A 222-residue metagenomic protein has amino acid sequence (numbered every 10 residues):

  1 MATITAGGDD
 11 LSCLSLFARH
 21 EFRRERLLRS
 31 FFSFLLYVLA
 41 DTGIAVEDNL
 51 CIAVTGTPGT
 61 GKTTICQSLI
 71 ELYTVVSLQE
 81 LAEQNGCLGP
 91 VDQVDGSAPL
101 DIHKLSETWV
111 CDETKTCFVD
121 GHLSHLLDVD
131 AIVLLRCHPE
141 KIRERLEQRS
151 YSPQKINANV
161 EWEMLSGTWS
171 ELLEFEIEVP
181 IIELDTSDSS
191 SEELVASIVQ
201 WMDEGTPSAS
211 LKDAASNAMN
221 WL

Functional and structural regions predicted by a protein language model:
A2-G7, C13, L39-V46, L173-L222: NTP-dependent small-molecule kinase module
E47-C51: Pre-Walker A (Motif I) flank of P-loop NTPase domains
V54: Hydrophobic anchor at the beta1->P-loop junction of P-loop NTPases
T57: P-loop (Walker A) phosphate-binding loop of NTP-binding proteins
K62: Conserved lysine of the Walker
I65: Hydrophobic positions on the alpha1 helix immediately C-terminal to the Walker A/P-loop
T74-L127, A215: ATP-dependent small-molecule kinase phosphotransfer cores that center on conserved nucleotide phosphate-binding segments
P90, C137-I182, T186: A glycine- and Lys/Arg-enriched "phosphate-lid" helix/loop adjacent to the NTP-binding pocket of small-molecule kinases
